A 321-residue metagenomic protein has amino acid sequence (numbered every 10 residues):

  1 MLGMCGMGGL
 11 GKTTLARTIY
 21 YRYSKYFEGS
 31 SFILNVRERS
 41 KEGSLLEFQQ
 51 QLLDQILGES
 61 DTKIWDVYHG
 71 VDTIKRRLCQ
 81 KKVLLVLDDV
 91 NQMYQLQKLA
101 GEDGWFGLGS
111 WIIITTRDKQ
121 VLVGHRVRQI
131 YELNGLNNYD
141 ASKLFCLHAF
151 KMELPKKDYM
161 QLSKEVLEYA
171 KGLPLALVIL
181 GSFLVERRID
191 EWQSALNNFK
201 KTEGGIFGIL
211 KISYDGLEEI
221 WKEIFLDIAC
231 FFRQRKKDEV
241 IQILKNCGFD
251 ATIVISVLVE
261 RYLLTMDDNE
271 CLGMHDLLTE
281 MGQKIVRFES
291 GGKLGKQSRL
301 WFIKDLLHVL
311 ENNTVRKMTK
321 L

Functional and structural regions predicted by a protein language model:
L2-L10, T14-D72: Post-nucleotide-binding-loop coupling segment downstream of the phosphate-binding loop, primarily in RecA-like P-loop
T13, D88, L173, H275: Short, conserved phosphate/pyrophosphate- and ester-handling motifs at nucleotide-, phospho-/glycolipid
A16-Y21, L45-E47, V67, Q97-E102 (+8 more regions): Short coil/turn segments at secondary-structure boundaries
Y21-E28, Y68-L136: A conserved switch/coupling segment of P-loop NTPase cores
Y23, Q49-L52, I56, L78 (+9 more regions): Hydrophobic aliphatic residues
S40-G43, V121-H125, M281-G282: Switch/connector loops and helix/strand junctions flanking conserved nucleotide-binding motifs in nucleotide-processing
L52-W65, L108-S110, D118-E223, E239 (+2 more regions): Non-catalytic, charged helical/coil tracts that couple and regulate nucleotide-powered enzyme cores
R77-C79, V86, G104-G107, K156-K157 (+2 more regions): Surface-exposed helical/coil interface segments that assemble multiprotein signaling complexes
